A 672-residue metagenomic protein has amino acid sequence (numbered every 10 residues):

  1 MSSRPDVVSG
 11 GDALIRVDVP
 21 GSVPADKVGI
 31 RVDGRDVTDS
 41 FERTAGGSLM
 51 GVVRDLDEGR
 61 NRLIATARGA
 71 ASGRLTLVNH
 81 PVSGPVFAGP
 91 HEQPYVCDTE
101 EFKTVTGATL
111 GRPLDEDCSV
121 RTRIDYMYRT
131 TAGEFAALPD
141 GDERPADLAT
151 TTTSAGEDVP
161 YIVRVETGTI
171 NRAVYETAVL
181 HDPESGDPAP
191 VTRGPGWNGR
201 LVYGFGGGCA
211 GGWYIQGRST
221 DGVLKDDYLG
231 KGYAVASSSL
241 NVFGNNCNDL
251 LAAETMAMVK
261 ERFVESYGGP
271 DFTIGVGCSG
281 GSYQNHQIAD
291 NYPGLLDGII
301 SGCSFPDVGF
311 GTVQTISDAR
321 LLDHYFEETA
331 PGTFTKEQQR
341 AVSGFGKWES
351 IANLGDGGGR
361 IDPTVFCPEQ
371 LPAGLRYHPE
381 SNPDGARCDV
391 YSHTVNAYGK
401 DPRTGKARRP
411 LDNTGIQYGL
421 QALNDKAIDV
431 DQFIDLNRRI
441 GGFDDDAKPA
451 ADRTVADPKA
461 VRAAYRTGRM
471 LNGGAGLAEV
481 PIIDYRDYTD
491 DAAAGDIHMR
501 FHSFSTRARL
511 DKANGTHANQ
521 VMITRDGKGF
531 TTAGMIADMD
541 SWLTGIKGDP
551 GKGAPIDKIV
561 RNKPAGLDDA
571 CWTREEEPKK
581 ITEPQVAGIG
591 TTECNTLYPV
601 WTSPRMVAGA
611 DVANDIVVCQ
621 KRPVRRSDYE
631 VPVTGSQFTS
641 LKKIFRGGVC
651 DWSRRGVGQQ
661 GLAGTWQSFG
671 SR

Functional and structural regions predicted by a protein language model:
M1-C278, S282-R672: C-terminal His-loop and adjacent cap/lid subdomain of alpha/beta-hydrolase
